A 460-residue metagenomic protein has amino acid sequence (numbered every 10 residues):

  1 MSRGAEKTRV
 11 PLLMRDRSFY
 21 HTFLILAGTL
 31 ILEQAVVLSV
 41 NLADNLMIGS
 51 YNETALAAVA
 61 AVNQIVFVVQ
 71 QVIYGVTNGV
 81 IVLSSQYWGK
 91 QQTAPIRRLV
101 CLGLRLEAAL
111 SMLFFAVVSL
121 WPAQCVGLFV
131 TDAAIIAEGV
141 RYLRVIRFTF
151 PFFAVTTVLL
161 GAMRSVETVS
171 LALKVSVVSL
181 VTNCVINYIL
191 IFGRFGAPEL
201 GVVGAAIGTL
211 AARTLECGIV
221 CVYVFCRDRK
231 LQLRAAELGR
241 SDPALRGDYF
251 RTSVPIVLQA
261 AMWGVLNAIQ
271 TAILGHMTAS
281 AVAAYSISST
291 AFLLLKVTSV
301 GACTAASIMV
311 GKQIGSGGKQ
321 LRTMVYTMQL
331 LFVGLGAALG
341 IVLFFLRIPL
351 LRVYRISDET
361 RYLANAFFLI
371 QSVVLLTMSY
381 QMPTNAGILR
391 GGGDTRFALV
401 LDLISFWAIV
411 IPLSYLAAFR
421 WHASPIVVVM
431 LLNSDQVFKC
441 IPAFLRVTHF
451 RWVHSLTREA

Functional and structural regions predicted by a protein language model:
M1-L30, S84-P151, P198-V254, V310-V374 (+1 more regions): Short alpha-helical transmembrane segments in multi-pass integral membrane proteins
M14-L46, S50-Y51, Q64-G75, G79 (+7 more regions): N-terminal transmembrane alpha-helices
I25-D44, V145, T156, S179 (+5 more regions): Transmembrane helical elements of multi-pass membrane transporters/channels
L30, Q34, N45-L46, V82 (+15 more regions): Transmembrane alpha-helix boundary and packing residues in multipass membrane permease domains and related
A35-A57, V126-A133, I189-L200, V257 (+4 more regions): Helix-terminus/linker motif at the lipid-water interface of multi-pass membrane proteins
V37, N41-D44, I48, Q70-T77 (+18 more regions): Alpha-helical transmembrane segments and their lipid-water interface positions in multi-pass membrane proteins
L56-S119, F153-A172, T271, V282-R347 (+1 more regions): Small-residue-rich hydrophobic transmembrane alpha-helices
Y74-T77, I146-S165, A172-N183, A205-C221 (+5 more regions): Short runs within selected transmembrane alpha-helices of multi-pass transporters and secretion channels
